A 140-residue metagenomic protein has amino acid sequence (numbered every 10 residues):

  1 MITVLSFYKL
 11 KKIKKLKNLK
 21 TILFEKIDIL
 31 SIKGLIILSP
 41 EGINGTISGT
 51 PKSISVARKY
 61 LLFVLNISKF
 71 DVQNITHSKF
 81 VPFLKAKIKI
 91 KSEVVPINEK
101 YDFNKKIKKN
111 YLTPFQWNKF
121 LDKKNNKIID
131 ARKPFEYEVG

Functional and structural regions predicted by a protein language model:
M1-G140: Cytosolic catalytic domains that perform sulfur/thiol-centered chemistry
